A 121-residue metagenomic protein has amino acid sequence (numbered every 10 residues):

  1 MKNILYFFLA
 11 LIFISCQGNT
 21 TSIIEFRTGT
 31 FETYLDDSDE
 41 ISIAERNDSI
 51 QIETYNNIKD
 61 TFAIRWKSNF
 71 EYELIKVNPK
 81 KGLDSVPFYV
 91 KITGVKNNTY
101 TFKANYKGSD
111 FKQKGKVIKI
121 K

Functional and structural regions predicted by a protein language model:
K2-F8: Sec-dependent signal peptide recognition, specifically the positively charged N-region followed immediately by
I12-S15: C-terminal motif of bacterial Sec signal peptides marking the signal peptidase cleavage site
Q17-N19: Bacterial signal peptide processing site
I23-D37: Tryptophan-anchored aromatic micro-motifs
E40-K67: N-terminal glycine/threonine-rich, aromatic-flanked beta-hairpin/loop signature
E53, T101-K112: Short, exposed beta-strand-loop hairpins at the edges of beta-sheets in extracellular/periplasmic proteins
A63-F70, I92-T99, K119-K121: A short, structured loop/turn motif at beta-sheet edges
L74-N97, A104: An anionic, turn-rich surface loop/hairpin at beta-sheet edges that serves as a generic interaction/coordination patch
